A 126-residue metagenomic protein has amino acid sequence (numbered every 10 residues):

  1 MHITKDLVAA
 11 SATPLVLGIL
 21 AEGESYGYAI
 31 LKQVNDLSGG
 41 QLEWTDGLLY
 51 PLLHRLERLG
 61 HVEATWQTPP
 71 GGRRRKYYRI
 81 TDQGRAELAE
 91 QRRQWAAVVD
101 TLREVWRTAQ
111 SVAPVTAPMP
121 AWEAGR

Functional and structural regions predicted by a protein language model:
M1-T4, E63, R85-A86, E90-R126: C-terminal regulatory/oligomerization modules of transcriptional regulators
T4-L48: N-terminal helix-turn-helix DNA-binding core of bacterial DNA-binding proteins
G18, K32, H54, D100-E104: Generic alpha-helical structural context detector
Y50-E57: Short, hydrophobic-biased segments on the C-terminal half of alpha helices that form "recognition helices"
G60: Glycine-centered, phosphate/nucleic-acid-interacting loop/turn motifs that mediate DNA/RNA or nucleotide
A64-P69: Conserved catalytic-core motifs of GNAT/GCN5-like acyltransferases
P70-R92: Basic, amphipathic "hinge/linker" alpha-helix immediately C-terminal to the N-terminal HTH DNA-binding motif
